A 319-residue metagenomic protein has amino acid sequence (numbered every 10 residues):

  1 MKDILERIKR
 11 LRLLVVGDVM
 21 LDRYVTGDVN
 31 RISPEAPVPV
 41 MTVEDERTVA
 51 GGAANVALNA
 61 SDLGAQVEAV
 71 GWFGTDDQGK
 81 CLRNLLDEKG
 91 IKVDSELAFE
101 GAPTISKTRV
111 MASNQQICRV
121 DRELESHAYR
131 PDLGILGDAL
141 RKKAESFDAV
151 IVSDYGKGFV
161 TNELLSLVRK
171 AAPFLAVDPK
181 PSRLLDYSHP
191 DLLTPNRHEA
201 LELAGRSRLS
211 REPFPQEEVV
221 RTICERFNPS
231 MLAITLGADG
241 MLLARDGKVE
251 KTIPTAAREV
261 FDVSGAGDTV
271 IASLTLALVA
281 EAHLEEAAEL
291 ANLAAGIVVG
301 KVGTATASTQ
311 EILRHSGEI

Functional and structural regions predicted by a protein language model:
M1-N30, S316: Positively charged, low-complexity intrinsically disordered leader regions
K2-I4, P34-I105, H315-G317: Substrate-binding N-lobe of the ribokinase-like
L14-V16, R119, D148-I151, A176 (+2 more regions): Structural motif
S61, R169, V279: Gly/Ala-rich phosphate-binding loop of Rossmann-like dinucleotide-binding domains, activating on the conserved
E96-A102, R109-A144: Conserved phosphate-binding/catalytic loop of the ribokinase/pfkB sugar-kinase fold
S146-F159: Short acidic, glycine-rich surface-loop motifs adjacent to enzyme active sites
F159-E250: Conserved phosphate/ATP/ADP-binding segment of small-molecule kinases
R226, S230, A256-G317: Conserved post-catalytic alpha-helical subdomain immediately downstream of the catalytic base and nucleotide-binding
